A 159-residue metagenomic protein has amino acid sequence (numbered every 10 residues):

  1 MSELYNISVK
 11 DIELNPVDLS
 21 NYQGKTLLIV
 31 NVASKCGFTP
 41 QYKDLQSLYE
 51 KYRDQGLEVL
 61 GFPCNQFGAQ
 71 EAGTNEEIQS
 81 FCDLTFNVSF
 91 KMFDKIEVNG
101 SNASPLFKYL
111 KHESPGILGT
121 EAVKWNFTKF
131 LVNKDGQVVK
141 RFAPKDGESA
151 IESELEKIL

Functional and structural regions predicted by a protein language model:
M1-L159: Chalcogenol-based redox active-site neighborhoods
